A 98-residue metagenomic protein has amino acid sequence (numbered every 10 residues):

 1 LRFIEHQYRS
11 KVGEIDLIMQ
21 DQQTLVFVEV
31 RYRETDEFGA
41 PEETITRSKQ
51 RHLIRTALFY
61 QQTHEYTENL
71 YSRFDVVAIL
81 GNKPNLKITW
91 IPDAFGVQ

Functional and structural regions predicted by a protein language model:
L1-K11: A short acidic/basic microdomain associated with nuclease active sites
Y8, V30-Y32, D93: Active-site donor-binding loop signature of nucleotide-sugar glycosyltransferases
R9-K11, Q22, Y66-Y71: A generic structural micro-feature
K11-G13, P84: Short acidic/glycine-enriched loop/turn segments that link adjacent beta-strands
G13, T24-V26, D75, T89: Protein kinase-like catalytic core scaffold
I15-E37, P41, L53: Conserved catalytic cores of phosphodiester-cleaving nucleases, focusing on short active-site segments
F38-S72: Mid-chain, well-packed structural core segment of small domains
T63-Q98: Domain-level recognition of nuclease-like catalytic cores that cleave nucleotide substrates
